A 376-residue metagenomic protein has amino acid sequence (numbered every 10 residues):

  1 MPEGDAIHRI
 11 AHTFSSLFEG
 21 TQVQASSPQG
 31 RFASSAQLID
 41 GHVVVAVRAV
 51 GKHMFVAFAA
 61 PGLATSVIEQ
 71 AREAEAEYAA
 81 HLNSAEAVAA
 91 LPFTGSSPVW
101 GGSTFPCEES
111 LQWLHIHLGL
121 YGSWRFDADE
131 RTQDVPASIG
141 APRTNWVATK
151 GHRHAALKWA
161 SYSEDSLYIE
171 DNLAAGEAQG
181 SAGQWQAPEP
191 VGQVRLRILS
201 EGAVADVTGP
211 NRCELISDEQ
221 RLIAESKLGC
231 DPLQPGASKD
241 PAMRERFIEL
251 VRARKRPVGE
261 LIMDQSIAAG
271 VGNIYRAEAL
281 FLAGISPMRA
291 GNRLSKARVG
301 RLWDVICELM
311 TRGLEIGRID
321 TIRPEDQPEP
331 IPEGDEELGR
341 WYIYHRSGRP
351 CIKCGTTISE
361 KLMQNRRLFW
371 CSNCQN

Functional and structural regions predicted by a protein language model:
M1-G4, A237, P241, S295-W303: Generic detection of long, well-ordered alpha-helical segments
M1-S110, L114, D129-S163, P188 (+2 more regions): Extended, highly charged segments
P2-D5, G229, P287: Proline-rich low-complexity regions
I10-S16, P232-Q234, E325-E329: Short low-complexity stretches enriched in small and charged residues
V23-S35, E75-Y78, A89-A90, W100 (+1 more regions): Basic, nucleic-acid-binding surfaces and adjacent catalytic neighborhoods in DNA/RNA-processing proteins
M54, V194-L196, R367: Short beta-strand micro-motifs in enzyme catalytic cores
E75-G101, C107-G270, Y275-L282: Phosphate/anion-contacting hairpin/loop surfaces
